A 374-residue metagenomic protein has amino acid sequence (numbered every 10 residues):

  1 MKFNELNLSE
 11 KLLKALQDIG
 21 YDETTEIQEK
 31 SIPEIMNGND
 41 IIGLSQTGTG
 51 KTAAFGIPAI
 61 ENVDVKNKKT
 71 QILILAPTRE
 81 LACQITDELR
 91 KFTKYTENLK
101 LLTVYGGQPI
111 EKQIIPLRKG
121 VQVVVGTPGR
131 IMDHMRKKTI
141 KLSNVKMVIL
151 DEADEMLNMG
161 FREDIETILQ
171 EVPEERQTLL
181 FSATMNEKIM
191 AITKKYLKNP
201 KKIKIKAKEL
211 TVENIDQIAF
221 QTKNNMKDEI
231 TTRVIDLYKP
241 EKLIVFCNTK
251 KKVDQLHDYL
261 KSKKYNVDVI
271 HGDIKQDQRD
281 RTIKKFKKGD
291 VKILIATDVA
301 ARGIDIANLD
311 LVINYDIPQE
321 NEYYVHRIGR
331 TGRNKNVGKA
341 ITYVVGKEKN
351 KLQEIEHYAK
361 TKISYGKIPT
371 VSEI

Functional and structural regions predicted by a protein language model:
M1-L44: Conserved pre-motif I regulatory segment
E10, K14, D18, K68-R136 (+6 more regions): Conserved nucleic-acid-binding Ia/Ib motif block in the N-terminal RecA-like helicase ATPase lobe
E29-I41, T52-N67, D87-T93: Walker A/P-loop NTP-binding motif
I41, I72-I74, L101, V124 (+6 more regions): Hydrophobic/aliphatic anchor position in the core parallel beta-sheet of P-loop NTPase nucleotide-binding domains
K141-K208, E356: Post-DEXD/H (motif II) to motif III coupling segment of the RecA-like Helicase ATP-binding lobe
N144, R302-D316, K339-T342: A short beta-strand element within the Helicase C-terminal
N214-Y259: Conserved interdomain hinge at the start of the Helicase C-terminal
E320, I328-T370: Conserved segment of the helicase C-terminal RecA-like domain
